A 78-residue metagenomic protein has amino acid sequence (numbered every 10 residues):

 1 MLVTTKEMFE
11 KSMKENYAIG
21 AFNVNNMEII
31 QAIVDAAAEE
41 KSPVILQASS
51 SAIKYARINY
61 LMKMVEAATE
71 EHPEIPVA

Functional and structural regions predicted by a protein language model:
M1-G20: N-terminal amphipathic alpha-helix/helix-capping segment at the start of soluble metabolic enzymes
M1-K6, A36-E39, V65: Short, compositionally biased "basic patch" segments
M1-L2, V24, I58: A short linear-motif detector with a strong N-terminal bias
N23, I33: Conserved, mostly hydrophobic/aromatic
V24-M27, S49-S51: Active-site beta-loop-alpha junctions enriched in small/polar residues
I29-Q31: Short, well-ordered alpha-helical microsegments
E39-A78: Active-site cofactor/substrate anionic-group-binding motifs, chiefly glycine- and Lys/Arg-rich phosphate-binding loops
